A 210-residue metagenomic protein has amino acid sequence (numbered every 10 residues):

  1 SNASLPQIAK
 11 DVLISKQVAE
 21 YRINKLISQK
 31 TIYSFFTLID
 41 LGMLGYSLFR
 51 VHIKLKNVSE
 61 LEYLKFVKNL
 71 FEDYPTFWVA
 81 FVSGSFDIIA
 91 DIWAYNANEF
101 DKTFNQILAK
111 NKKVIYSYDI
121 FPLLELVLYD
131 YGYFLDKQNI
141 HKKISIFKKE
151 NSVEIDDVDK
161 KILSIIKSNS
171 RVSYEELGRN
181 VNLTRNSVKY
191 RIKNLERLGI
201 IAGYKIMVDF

Functional and structural regions predicted by a protein language model:
S1-F210: A compositional/biophysical signature of low hydrophobicity enriched in polar/charged and small residues
